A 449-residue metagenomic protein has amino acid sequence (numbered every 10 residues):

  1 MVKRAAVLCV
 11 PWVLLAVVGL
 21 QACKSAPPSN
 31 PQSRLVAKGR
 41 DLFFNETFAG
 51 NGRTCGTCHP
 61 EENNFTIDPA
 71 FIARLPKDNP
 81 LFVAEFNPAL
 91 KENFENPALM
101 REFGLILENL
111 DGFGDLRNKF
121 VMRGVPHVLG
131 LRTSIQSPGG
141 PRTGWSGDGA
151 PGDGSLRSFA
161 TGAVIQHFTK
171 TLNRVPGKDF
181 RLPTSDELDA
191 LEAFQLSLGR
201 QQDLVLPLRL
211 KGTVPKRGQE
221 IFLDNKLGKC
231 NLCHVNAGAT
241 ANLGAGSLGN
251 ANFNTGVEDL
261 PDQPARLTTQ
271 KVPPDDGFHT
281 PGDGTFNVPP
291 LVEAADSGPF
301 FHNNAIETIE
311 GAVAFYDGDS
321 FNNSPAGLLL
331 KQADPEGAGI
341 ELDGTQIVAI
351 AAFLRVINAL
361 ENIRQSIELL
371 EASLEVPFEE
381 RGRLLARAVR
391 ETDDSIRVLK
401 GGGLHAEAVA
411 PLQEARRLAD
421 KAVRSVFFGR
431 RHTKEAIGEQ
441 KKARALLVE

Functional and structural regions predicted by a protein language model:
M1-V10: Bacterial N-terminal signal peptides that target proteins for export
V2-K3, L20, E95: Short intrinsically disordered, low-complexity coil segments enriched in acidic
C9-G19: Bacterial N-terminal signal peptides
C23-E449: Periplasmic c-type cytochrome electron-transfer domains
